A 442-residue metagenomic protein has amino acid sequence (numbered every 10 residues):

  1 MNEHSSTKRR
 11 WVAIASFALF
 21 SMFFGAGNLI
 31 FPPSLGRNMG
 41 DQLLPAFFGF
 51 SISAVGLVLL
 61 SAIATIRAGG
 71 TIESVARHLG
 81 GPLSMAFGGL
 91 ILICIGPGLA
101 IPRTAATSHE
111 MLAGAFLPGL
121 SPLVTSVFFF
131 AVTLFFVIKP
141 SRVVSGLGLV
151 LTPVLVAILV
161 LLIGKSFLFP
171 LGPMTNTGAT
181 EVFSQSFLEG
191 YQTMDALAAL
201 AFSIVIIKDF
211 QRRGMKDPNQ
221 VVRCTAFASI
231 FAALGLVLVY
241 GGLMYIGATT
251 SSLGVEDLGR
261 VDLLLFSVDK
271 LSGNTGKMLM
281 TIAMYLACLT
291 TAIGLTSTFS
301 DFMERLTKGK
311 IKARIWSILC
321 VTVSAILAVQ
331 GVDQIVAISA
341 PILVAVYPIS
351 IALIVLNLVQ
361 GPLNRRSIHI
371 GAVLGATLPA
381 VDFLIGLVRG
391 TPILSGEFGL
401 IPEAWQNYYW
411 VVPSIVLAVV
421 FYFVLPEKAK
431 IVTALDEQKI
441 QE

Functional and structural regions predicted by a protein language model:
K8-L19, L44, G81-C94, V124-F128 (+3 more regions): Select transmembrane alpha-helical segments in multipass membrane proteins
I14-F24, I93-G96, I163-P170, A179-I246 (+3 more regions): Hydrophobic, membrane-embedded alpha-helices of multi-pass small-molecule transporters
L35, T104-S121, Q211-R212, A292-L319: Helix-loop-helix connectors at the membrane interface of multi-pass transporters/channels
R37, I66-V75, F130-L151, R212-M215 (+2 more regions): Membrane-water interface regions at transmembrane-helix termini and the short interhelical loops of multi-pass membrane
I72-H78, L238-L289, A340-L343: TM-loop-TM module centered on a large, flexible mid-protein loop between adjacent transmembrane helices in multi-pass
F136-S166, S339-I351, I370-L378: Membrane-interface loop-to-helix entry segments
K139-V150, F183-S186, I206-G235, S252-L265 (+1 more regions): Hydrophobic, small-residue-rich membrane helices and short re-entrant helix-turn-helix hairpins that build
L162, F169, R366-E442: A generic transmembrane alpha-helix motif of multi-pass inner-membrane proteins
